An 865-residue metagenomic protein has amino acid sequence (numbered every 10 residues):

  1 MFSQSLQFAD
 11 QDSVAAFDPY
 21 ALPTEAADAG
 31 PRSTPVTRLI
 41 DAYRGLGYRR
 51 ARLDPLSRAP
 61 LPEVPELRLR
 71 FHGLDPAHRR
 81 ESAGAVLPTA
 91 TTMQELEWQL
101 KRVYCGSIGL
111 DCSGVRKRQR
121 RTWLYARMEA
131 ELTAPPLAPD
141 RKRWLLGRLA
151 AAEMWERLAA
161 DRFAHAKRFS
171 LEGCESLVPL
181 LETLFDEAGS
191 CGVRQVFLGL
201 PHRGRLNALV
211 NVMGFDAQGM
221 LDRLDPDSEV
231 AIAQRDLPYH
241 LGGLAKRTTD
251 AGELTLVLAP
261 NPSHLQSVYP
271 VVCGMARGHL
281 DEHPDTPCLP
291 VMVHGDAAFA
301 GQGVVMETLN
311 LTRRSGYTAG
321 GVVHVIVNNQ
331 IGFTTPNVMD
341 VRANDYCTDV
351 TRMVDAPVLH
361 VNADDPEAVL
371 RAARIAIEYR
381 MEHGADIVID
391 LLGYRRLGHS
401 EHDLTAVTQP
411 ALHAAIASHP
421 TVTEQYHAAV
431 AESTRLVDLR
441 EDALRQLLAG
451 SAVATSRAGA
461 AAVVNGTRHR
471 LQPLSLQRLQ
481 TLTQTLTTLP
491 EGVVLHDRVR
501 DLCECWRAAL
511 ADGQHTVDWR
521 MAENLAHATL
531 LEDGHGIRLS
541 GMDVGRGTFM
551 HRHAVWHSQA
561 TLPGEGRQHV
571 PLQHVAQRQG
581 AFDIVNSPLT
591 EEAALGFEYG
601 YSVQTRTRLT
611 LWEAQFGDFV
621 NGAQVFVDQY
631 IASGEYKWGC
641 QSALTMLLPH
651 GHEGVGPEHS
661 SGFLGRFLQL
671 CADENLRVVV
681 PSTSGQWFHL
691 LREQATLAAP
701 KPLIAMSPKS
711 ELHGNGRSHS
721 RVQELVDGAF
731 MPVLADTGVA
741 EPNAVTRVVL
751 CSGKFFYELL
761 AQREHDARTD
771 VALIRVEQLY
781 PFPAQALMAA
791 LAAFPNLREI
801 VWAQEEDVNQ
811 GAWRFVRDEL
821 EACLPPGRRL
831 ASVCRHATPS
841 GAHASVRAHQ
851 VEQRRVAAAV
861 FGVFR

Functional and structural regions predicted by a protein language model:
F2-L177, V193: Extended, charge-enriched "interface" segments that sit outside catalytic cores
E25, P31-D41, G45-E81, A166 (+4 more regions): Flexible, glycine-rich loop/tail regions that form catalytic "lids" or insertion modules at the edges of active sites
A27, R168-E175, T255-Q266, G295-G303 (+10 more regions): Alpha-helix capping and helix-loop boundary segments enriched in small/acidic/polar residues
A126, A130, A138-H165, P226-L256 (+1 more regions): Active-site-proximal, well-structured secondary-structure segments within enzyme catalytic domains
T133-W155, L221-C273, R277-D281, H569 (+2 more regions): Active-site cores of enzymes that catalyze phosphoryl transfer or operate on phosphate-rich substrates
L158-Q218, R500, W506-R507, T516-G536: Active-site pocket-lining segments that scaffold enzyme catalytic pockets across diverse folds
R194-D355, F549-T605: Cofactor-binding active-site loop characterized by glycine-rich and histidine/acidic residues
T334-N344, R352-V388, L392-L397: Conserved phosphate-handling catalytic cores of large alpha/beta enzymes
